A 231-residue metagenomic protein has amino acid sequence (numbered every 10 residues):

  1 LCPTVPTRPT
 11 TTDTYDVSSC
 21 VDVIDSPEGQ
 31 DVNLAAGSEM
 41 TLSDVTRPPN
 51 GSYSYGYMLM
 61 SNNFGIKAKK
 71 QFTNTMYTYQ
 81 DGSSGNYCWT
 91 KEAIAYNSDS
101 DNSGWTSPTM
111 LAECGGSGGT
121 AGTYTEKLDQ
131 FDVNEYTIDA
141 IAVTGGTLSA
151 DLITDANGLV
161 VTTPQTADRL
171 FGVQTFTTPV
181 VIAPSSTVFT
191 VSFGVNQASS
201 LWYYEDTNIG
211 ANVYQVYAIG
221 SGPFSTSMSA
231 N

Functional and structural regions predicted by a protein language model:
L1-N231: A short, solvent-exposed, low-complexity linear motif enriched for acidic/polar residues with Pro/Gly/Ser/Thr
